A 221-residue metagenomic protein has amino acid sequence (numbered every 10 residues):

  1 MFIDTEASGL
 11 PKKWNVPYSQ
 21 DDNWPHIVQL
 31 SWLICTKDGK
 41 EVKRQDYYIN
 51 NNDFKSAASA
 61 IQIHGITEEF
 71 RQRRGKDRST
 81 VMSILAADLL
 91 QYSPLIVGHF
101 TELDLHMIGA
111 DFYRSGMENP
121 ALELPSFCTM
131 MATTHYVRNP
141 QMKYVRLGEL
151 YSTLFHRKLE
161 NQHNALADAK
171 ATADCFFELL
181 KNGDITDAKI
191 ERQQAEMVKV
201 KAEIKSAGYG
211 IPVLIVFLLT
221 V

Functional and structural regions predicted by a protein language model:
M1-K40: Entry/capping segment at the start of metal-dependent catalytic domains with acidic active-site entry clusters
W24-I66, A87-P212, F217: Metal-dependent phosphoesterase core characteristic of DEDDh/y 3'-5' exonuclease domains
I61-I84: Metal-dependent phosphoesterase signature
V221: Interfaces that engage single-stranded nucleic acids at replication/repair/recombination sites
